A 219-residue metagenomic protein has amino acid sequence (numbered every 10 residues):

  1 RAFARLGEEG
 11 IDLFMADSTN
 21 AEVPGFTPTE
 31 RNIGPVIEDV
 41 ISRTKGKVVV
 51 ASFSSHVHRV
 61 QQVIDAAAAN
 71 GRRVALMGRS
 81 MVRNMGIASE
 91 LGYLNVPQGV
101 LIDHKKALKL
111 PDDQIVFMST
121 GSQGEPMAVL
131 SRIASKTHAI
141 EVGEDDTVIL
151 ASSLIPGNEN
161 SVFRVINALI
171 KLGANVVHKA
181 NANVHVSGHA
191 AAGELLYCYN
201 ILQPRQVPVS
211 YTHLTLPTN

Functional and structural regions predicted by a protein language model:
R1-K109, A128-E141, N160-R164: His/Asp/Glu-rich metal-coordinating catalytic cores of metallo-dependent phosphodiesterases/hydrolases acting on
I11, G46, L195, Y199-Y211: Proline-aspartate-enriched helix->loop->beta-strand connector
D17, A51, A75-G78, M118-T120 (+3 more regions): Generic beta-strand/beta-sheet core signal
G25-F26, A51-F53, V184-G188, V209-S210: Glycine- and other small-residue-rich loops at beta-strand/loop junctions that grip anionic moieties
A139-E144, I201-L202: Short, conserved loop/helix-junction motifs that constitute active-site signature segments in enzyme catalytic cores
S153-G173: Redox- and metal-dependent alpha/beta enzyme cores, enriched for Fe-S-associated oxidoreductases and cofactor-handling
G173-G188: Generic long, charged, amphipathic alpha-helical segments
T212-T218: Conserved small/polar residues in nucleotide/adenosyl-binding loops
